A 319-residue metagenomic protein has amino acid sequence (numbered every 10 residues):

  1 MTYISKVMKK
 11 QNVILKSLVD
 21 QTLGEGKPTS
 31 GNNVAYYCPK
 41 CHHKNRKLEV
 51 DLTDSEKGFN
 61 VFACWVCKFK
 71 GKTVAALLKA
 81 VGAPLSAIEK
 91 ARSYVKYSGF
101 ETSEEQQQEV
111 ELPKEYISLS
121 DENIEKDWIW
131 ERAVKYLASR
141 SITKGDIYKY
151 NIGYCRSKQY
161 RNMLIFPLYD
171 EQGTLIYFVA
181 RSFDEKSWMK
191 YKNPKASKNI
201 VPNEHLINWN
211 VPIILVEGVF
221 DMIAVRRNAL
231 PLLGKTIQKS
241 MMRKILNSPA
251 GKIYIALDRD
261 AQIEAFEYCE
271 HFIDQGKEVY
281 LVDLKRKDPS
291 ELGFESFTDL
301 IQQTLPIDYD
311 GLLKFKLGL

Functional and structural regions predicted by a protein language model:
M1-H42, A80-I165, Y169-Q172, I207-N208 (+3 more regions): TOPRIM metal-binding catalytic domain and adjacent DNA-binding surface shared by DnaG-type primases
C38, C64, L137, F166 (+5 more regions): Terminal peptide-recognition signature
C41-K44, C67: Short Cys/His-rich metal-coordination motifs, predominantly Zn2+-binding knuckles/fingers
K44, R156-K252: Phosphate-handling DNA/RNA-contact segment within nucleic-acid enzymes
V50-A87: Short Cys/His-based metal-binding microdomains
A91, E278-D288: A generic structural motif
L215, G251-E264: Acidic beta-strand-to-loop metal/phosphate-binding motif
E264-G276: Short, aromatic/basic amphipathic alpha-helical patches
